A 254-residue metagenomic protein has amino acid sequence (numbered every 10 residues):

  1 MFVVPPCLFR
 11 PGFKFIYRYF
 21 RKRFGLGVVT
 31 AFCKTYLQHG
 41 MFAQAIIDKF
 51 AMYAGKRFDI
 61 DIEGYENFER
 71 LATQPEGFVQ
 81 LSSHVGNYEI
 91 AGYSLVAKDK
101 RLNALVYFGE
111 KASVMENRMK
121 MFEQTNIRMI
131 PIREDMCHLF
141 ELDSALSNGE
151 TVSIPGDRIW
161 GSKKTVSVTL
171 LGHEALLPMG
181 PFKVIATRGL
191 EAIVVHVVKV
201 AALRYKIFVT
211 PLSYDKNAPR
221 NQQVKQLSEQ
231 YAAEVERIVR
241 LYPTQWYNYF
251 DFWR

Functional and structural regions predicted by a protein language model:
M1-S82, M119, N126: Membrane-anchoring hydrophobic helices of lipid-metabolizing enzymes
F13-F15, E110-A112, E174-P178: Active-site metal-coordination segments of metallo-dependent hydrolases
F15-Y19, A91, N117-R118, G180 (+1 more regions): Hydrophobic alpha-helical segments typical of transmembrane helices and their membrane-interface/capping positions
G25, Y36, Q74, A97 (+2 more regions): Non-catalytic C-terminal accessory region of glycerolipid acyltransferases and related lyso-lipid remodeling enzymes
G27, E76-E134, I159-V168: Catalytic core of membrane glycerolipid acyltransferases/transacylases, capturing the structured, soluble-facing
F58-Y65, V85, K111, I132-D135 (+2 more regions): A conditional alpha-helix N-cap/helix-loop micro-motif detector
E63-Y65, L105-Y107, I132, T210-L212 (+1 more regions): Conserved beta-strand termini and adjacent loop/short-helix elements that scaffold enzyme active sites in alpha/beta
F68-E69, G92-Y93, R118-M119, L142-D143 (+1 more regions): Short amphipathic alpha-helical segments and helix-helix/interface helices
